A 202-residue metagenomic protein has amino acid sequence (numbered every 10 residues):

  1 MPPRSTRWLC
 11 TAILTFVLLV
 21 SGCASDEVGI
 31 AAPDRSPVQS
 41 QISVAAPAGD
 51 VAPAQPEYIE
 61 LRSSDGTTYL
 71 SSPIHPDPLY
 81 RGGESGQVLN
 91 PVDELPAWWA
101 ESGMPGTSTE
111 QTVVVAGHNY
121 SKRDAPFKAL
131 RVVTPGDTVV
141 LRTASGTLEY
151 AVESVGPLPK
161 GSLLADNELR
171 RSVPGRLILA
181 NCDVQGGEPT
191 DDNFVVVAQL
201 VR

Functional and structural regions predicted by a protein language model:
M1-C10: Bacterial N-terminal signal peptides that target proteins for export
T11-F16: Sec-dependent N-terminal signal peptides
L19-G22: C-terminal motif of bacterial Sec signal peptides marking the signal peptidase cleavage site
A24-T134, T143, S154-R202: Solvent-exposed, non-transmembrane regions of membrane-associated and secreted proteins
D137-T138: Structural motif
R142-E149: Short coil-to-beta-strand transition motifs
